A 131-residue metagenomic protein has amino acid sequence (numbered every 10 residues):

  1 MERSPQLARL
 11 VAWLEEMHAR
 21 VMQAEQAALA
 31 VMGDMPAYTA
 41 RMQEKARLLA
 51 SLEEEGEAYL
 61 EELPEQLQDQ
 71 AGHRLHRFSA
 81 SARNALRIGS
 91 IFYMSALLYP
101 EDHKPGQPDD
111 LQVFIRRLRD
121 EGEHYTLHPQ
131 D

Functional and structural regions predicted by a protein language model:
M1-Q43: Short terminal alpha-helical segments
E2, Q6, W13, Y38 (+4 more regions): Helix-centric, low-specificity signal for extended rod-like, repetitive segments
R3, L7, K45, E53-G56 (+2 more regions): Short amphipathic alpha-helical segments that mediate assembly, nucleic-acid/protein binding, or membrane association
V11-L14, H18, A46, A50-E53 (+3 more regions): Generic structural concept
E25, M32, T39, L60 (+3 more regions): Coiled-coil heptad-register positions
L49-S79: Short, solvent-exposed, charged loop/turn and helix-capping segments that join or cap alpha-helices on peripheral
R77-D131: Amphipathic alpha-helical binding modules
